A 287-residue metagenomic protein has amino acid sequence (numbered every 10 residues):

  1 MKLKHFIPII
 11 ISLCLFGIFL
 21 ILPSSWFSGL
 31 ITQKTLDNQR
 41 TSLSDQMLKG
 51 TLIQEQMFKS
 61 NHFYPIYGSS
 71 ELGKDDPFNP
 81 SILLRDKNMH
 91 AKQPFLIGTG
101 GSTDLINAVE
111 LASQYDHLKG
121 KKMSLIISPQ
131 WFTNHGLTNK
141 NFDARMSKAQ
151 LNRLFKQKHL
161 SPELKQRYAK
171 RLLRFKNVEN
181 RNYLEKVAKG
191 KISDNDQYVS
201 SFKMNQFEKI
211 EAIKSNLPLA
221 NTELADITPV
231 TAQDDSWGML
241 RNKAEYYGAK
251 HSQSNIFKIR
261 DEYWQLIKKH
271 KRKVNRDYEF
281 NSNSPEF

Functional and structural regions predicted by a protein language model:
K4-S25: Hydrophobic membrane-insertion alpha-helices, especially the h-region of bacterial N-terminal signal peptides
G29-A91, E110: Membrane/wall-proximal cationic-aromatic binding patches
Q33, F155-F287: Secreted/periplasmic serine-hydrolase-like ester/acetyl group-modifying domain
D37-R40, K92-G100, R276-F280: Short, basic, glycine/proline-bearing loop/turn elements
D45-Q46, D104, P285: A conditional alpha-helix N-cap/helix-loop micro-motif detector
Y67-S69, L125-Q130, D261-R272: Short loop/turn segments at strand-loop or loop-helix junctions that form parts of catalytic or ligand-binding pockets
L72-E163: Membrane-embedded segments
